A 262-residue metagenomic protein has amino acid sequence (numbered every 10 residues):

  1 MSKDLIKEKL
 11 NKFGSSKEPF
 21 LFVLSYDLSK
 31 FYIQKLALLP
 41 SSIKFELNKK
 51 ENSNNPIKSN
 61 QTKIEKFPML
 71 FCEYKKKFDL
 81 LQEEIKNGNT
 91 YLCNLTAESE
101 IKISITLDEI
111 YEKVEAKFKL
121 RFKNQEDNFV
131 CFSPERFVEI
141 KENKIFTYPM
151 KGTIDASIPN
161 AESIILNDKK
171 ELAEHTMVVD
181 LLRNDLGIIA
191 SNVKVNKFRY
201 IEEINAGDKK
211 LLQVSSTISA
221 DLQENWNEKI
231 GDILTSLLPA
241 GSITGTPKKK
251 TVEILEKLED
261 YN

Functional and structural regions predicted by a protein language model:
M1-N262: Extended alpha-helical targeting/anchoring segments, especially N-terminal organellar/secretory targeting helices
